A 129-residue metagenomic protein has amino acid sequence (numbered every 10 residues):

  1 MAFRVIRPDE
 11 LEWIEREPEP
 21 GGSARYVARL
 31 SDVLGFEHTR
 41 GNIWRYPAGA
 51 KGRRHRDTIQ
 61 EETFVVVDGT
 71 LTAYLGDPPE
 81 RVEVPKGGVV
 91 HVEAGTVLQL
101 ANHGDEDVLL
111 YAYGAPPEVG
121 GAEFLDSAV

Functional and structural regions predicted by a protein language model:
M1-H38, G121-V129: A short, N-terminal "cap"/entry segment at the start of jelly-roll beta-barrel domains of the cupin/DSBH fold
A24-V27, R40-T58: Conserved short histidine dyad/triad with adjacent acidic residue
G35-E37, P47-K51, T70-T72, P79 (+1 more regions): Short, charged/polar surface micro-motifs in flexible loops or helix N-caps
N42-W44, F64, Y111: Conserved hydrophobic/aromatic positions in well-ordered beta-strands
A50, I59-Q60, P78, T96-V97 (+1 more regions): A generic "binding-loop/recognition-motif" signal
D57-K86: A short beta-strand-loop-beta hairpin characteristic of the jelly-roll/cupin
T72, K86, A94-G120: Ligand-binding loop in jelly-roll beta-barrel domains
